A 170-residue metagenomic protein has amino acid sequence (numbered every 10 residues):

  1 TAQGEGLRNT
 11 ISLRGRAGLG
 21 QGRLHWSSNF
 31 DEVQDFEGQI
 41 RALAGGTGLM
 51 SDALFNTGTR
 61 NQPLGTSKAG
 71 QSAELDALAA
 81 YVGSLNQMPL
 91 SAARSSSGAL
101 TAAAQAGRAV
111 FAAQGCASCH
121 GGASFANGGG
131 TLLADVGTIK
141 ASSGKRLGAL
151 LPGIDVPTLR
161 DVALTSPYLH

Functional and structural regions predicted by a protein language model:
T1-H170: Periplasmic c-type cytochrome electron-transfer domains
